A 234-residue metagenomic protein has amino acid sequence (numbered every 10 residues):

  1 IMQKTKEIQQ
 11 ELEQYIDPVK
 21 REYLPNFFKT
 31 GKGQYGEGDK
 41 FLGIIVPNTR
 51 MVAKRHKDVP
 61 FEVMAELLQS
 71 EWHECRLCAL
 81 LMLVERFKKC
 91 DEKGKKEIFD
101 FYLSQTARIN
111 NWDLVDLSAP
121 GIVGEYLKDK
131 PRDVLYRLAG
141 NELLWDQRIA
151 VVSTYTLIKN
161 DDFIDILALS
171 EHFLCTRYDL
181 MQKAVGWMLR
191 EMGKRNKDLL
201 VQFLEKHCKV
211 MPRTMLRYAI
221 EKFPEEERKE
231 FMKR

Functional and structural regions predicted by a protein language model:
I1-R234: Alpha-helical scaffold domains
